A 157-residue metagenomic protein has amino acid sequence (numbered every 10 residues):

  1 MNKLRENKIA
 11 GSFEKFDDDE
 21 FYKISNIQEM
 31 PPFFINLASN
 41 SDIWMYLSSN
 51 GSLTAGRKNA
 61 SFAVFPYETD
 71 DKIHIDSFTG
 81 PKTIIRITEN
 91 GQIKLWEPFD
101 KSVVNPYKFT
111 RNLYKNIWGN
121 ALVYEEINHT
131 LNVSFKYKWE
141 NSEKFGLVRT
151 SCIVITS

Functional and structural regions predicted by a protein language model:
M1-S157: Anionic coordination/interaction segments
